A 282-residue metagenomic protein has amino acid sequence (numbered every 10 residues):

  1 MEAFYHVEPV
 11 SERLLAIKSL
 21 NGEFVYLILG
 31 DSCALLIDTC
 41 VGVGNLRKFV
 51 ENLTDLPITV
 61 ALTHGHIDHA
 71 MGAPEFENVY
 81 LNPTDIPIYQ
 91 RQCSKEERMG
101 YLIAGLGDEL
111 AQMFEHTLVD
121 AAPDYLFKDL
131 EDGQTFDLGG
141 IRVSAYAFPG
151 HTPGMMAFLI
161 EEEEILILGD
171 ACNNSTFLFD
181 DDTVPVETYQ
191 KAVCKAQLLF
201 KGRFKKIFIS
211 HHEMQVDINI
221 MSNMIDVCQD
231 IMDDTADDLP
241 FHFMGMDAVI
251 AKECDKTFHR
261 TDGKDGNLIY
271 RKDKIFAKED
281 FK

Functional and structural regions predicted by a protein language model:
M1-F4, F281-K282: Basic/polar N-terminal segments that are highly enriched at the extreme N-terminus, encompassing both cleavable
A3-N52, A157-N173: Conserved beta-strand hairpin/beta-sheet module of binuclear metal-dependent hydrolase folds, prominently
V10-A16, G133, I141-S144: Short, hydrophobic/aromatic-rich segments at coil-to-beta transitions
I17-K18, V119, Y125-F127, A147-P149: Short Gly/Pro-enriched turn/cap motifs at secondary-structure boundaries
A34, V41-G42, R142-I231: Metallo-beta-lactamase
V43-T135, N174, D226-T235: Active-site HxH/HxHxD metal-binding segment of metal-dependent hydrolases
L138: A conserved mid-domain beta-alpha-beta active-site/ligand-binding segment of alpha/beta enzyme cores
C194-K282: Accessory terminal helices/loops
